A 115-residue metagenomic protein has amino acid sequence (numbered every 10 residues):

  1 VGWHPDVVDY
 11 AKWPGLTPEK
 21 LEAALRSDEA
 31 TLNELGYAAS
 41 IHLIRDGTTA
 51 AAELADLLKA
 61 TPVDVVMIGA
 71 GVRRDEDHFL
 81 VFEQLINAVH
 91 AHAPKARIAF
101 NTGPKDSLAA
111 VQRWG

Functional and structural regions predicted by a protein language model:
V1-K12: N-terminal, charge-rich interaction modules
W3-P5, R73, K105: Residue-level marker for beta-strand->alpha-helix junctions and adjacent short loops that shape enzyme
A11-G15, A55-D56, L80-E83, R113-G115: Short, glycine/charged-enriched secondary-structure capping and boundary segments
P14-A30: Short catalytic helix/loop segments, enriched in acidic residues and glycine and frequently bearing histidine
A24-L25, V81-G115: Ser/Thr/Gly-rich flexible loops in soluble cytosolic domains mediating phosphotransfer, phosphorylation
A30-A39: A generic structural motif
S40-T49, N101-G103: Short beta->alpha junction loops
A52-A88: Mid-chain, well-packed structural core segment of small domains
